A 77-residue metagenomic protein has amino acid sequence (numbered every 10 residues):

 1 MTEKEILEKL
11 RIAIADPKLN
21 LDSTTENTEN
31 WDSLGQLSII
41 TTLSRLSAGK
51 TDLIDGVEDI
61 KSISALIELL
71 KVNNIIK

Functional and structural regions predicted by a protein language model:
M1-K77: Phosphopantetheine-dependent thiolation modules in NRPS/PKS and related acyl-activating systems
